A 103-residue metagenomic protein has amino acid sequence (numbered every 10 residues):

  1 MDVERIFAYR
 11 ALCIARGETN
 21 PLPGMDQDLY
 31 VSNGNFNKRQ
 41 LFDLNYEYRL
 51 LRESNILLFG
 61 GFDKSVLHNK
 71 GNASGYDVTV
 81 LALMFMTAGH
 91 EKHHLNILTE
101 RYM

Functional and structural regions predicted by a protein language model:
M1-Q27, I56, K70-M103: Short, contiguous alpha-helical
R10, V31-H68, T87: Acidic/histidine-rich alpha-helical segments that form the ligand environment of transition-metal centers
